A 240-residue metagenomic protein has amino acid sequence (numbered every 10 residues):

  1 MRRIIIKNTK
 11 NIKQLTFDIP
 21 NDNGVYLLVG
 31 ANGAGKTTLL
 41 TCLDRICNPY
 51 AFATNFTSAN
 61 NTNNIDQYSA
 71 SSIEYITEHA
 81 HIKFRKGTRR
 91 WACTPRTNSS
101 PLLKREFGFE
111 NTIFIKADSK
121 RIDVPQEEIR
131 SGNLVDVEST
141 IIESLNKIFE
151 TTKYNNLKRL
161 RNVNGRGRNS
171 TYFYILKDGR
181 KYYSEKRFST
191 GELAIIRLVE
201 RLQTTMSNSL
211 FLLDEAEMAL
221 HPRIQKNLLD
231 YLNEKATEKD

Functional and structural regions predicted by a protein language model:
M1-I4, S99-N111, T152-V163, S189-V199 (+1 more regions): Phosphate-binding glycine-rich loops and adjacent basic patches that engage nucleotide phosphates, nucleic-acid
M1-V137, S144: P-loop NTPase switch/coupling surface
R2-A34, D44, S184-D240: Switch/communication elements of ASCE P-loop NTPase nucleotide-binding domains
T37-D44, H81, V135-E138, N162 (+4 more regions): Generic detector of short, locally flexible boundary/turn motifs and exposed helical patches
L43, C47, I141-K153, L202 (+2 more regions): Hydrophobic, Leu/Ile/Phe/Ala-enriched alpha-helical segments that form helix-helix packing faces
S71-I76, F173-K181, L228-L232: Short, charged low-complexity intrinsically disordered segments located at boundaries of structured domains
A117-L193, L210: Extended helical coiled-coil dimerization/tether regions that scaffold and oligomerize large DNA-maintenance assemblies
